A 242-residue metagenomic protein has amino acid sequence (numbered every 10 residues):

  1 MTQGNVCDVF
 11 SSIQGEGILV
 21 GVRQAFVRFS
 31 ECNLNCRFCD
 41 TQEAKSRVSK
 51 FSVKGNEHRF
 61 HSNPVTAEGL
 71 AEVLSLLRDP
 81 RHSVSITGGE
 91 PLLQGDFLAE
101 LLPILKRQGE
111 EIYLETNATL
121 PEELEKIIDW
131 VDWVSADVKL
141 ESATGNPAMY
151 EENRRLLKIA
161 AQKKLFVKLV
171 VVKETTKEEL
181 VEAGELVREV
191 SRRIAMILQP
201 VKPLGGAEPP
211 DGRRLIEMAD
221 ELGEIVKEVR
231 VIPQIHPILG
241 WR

Functional and structural regions predicted by a protein language model:
M1-T66, L76-R78, W241-R242: N-terminal [4Fe-4S]-dependent radical SAM core
D40-S46, K50, L70, I127-D129 (+1 more regions): Short, surface-exposed acidic-centric catalytic microdomains
S62-G69, A148, E152: Short secondary-structure boundary/capping elements
V73: Conserved alpha-helix/loop element of class I SAM-dependent methyltransferases that forms part of the SAM/SAH-binding
P80-S83, L92-R230, Q234-R242: Conserved AdoMet/S-adenosylmethionine-binding subsite of the radical SAM
